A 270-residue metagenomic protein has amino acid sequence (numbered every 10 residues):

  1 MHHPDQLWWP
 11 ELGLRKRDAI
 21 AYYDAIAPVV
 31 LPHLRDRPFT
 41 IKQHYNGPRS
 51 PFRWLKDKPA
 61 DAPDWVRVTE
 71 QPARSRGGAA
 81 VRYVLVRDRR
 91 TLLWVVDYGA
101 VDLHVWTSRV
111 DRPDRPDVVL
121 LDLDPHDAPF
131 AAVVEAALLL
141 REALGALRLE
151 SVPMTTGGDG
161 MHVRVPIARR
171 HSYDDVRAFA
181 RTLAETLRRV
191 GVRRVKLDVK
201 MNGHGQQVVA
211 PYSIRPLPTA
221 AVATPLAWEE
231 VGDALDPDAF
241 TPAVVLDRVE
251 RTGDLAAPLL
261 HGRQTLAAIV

Functional and structural regions predicted by a protein language model:
M1-G13, A19-A21, L31, R35 (+4 more regions): C-terminal accessory nucleic-acid interaction domains of nucleic acid-metabolism proteins
M1-V96: Charge-rich, low-complexity segments
H3, Q43-Y45, T155-G157, V199-M201: A general secondary-structure junction signal
D24-A27, A137-R141, A184: Short, hydrophobic/amphipathic alpha-helical packing segments that form internal helix faces or helix-helix interfaces
G47-S50, H162-R170, R194-Q207: Short, conserved secondary-structure transition motifs
V84-D159, I167-D175: Signature for HUH/AEP ssDNA processing cores
